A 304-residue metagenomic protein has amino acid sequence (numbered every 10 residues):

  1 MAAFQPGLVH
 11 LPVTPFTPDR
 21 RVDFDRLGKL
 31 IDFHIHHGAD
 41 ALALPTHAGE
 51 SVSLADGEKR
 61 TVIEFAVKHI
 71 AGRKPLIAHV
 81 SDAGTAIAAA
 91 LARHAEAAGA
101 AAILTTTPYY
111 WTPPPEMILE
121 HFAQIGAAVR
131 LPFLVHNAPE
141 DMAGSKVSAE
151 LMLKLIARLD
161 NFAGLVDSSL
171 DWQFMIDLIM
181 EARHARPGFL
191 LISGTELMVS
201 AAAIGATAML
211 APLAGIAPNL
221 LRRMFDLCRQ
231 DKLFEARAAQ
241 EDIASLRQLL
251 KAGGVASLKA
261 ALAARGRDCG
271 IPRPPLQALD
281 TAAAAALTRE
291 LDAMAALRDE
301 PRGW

Functional and structural regions predicted by a protein language model:
A2-K146, P301-R302: Active-site beta->alpha loop and helix N-cap motifs at the rims of alpha/beta catalytic domains
H10, T46-V52, D167, L197 (+3 more regions): Short, flexible micro-motifs
F24, G28-I31, A149, A284-L291: Short, amphipathic alpha-helical "lid/cap" segments that border enzyme active or binding sites
L27, K59, I63, A88 (+5 more regions): A general structural signal for well-ordered alpha-helical segments in protein cores
I35, S200-W304: Structured C-terminal cap/extension of enzyme domains
H36, K68-G72, A97, A127 (+4 more regions): Secondary-structure boundary motif
A127-A128, P139-K251: Catalytic alpha/beta core domains of metabolic enzymes, predominantly
